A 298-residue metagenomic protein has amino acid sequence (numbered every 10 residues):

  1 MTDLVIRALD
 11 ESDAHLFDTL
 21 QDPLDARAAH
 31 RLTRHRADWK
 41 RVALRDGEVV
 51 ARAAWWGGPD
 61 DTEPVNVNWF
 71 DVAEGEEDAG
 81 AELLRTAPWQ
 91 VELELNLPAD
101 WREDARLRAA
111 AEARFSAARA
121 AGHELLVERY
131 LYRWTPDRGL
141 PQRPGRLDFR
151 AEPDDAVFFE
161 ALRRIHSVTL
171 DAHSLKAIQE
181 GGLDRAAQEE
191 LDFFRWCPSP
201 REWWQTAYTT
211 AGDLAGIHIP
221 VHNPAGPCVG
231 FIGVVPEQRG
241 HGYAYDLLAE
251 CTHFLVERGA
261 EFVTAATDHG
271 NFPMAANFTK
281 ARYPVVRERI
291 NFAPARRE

Functional and structural regions predicted by a protein language model:
M1-A29, R143-D184: Short amphipathic alpha-helix that is part of the acyltransferase structural core
D18-R45, P59, K176-T209: Active-site rim helix/loop that mediates acceptor-substrate recognition in acyltransferases
A29-W101, T210, L214-P227, V235: Conserved donor-binding loop and adjoining core beta-sheet/short helix segment in diverse acyl/aminoacyl transferases
E76-P153, F292-P294: Acyl-donor-binding surface of acyltransferase catalytic domains
E76-Q90, V234, G240-E257, A275-K280: Conserved acetyl-CoA-binding loop-helix of GNAT-fold acetyltransferases
L93-L95, V229, V263-T267: Conserved hydrophobic beta-strand within the GNAT/NAT acetyltransferase core sheet that lines the active-site cleft
A118, F278-T279, Y283: Conserved active-site tyrosine of GNAT-family acetyltransferases
